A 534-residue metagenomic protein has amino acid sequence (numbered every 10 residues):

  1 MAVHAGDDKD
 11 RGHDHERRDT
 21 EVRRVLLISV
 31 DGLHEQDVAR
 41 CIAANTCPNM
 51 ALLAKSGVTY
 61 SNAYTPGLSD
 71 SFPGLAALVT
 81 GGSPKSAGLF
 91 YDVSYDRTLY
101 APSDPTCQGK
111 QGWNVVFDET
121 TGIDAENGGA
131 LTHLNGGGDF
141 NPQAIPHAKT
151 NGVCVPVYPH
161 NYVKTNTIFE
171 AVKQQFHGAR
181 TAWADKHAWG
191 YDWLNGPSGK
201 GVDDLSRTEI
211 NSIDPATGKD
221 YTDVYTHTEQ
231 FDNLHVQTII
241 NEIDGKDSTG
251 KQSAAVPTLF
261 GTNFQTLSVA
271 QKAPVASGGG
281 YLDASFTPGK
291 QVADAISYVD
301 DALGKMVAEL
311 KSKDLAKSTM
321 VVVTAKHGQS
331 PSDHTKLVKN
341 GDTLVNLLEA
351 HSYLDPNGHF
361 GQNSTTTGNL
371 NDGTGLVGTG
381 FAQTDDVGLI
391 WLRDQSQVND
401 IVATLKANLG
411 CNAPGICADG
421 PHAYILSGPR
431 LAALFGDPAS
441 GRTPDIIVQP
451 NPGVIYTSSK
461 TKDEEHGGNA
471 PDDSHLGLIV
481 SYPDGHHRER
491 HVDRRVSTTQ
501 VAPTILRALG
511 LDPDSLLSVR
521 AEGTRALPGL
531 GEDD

Functional and structural regions predicted by a protein language model:
E21-L26, S56-S61, S86, T106 (+9 more regions): Loop/turn elements at helix/coil->beta-strand transitions in domains of secreted/extracellular proteins
V22-E35, L52-A54, L78, V172 (+7 more regions): Beta-strand elements within well-structured catalytic alpha/beta cores of enzymes that handle phosphate/sulfate esters
V38-G88, R180-A182: Short, structured active-site-proximal loop/turn typified by the sulfatase FGly-forming signature C/S-X-P-X-R
A51-L52, D385-Y424, P483-G485, D493-A521 (+1 more regions): Non-catalytic, well-ordered alpha-helical segments in soluble enzyme domains
L68-D70, D92-G138, T150-V153, K305-Y456: Secreted, luminal/periplasmic, and some membrane-associated catalytic domains that remodel anionic oxygen-ester
V172, G190, G245, A255-F260 (+4 more regions): Extracellular low-complexity, Gly/Ser/Thr-rich intrinsically disordered linkers and protease-sensitive activation/hinge
A188-S212, D247-Y298, T335-L337: Active-site His/acidic residue clusters
E229, N233-G250, V275-T319, I505: A long, amphipathic alpha-helix that forms part of the scaffold/cap immediately adjacent to metal-dependent active
